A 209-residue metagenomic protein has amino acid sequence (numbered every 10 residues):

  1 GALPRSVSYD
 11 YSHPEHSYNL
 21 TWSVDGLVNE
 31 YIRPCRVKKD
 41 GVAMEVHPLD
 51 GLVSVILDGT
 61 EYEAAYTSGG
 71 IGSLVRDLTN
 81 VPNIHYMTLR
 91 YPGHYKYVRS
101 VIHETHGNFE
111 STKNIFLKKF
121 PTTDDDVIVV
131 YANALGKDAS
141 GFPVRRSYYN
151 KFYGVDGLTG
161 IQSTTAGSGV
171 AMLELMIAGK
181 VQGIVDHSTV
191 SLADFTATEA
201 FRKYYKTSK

Functional and structural regions predicted by a protein language model:
G1-K209: C-terminal catalytic/substrate-binding lobe primarily of soluble NAD(P)-dependent oxidoreductases
